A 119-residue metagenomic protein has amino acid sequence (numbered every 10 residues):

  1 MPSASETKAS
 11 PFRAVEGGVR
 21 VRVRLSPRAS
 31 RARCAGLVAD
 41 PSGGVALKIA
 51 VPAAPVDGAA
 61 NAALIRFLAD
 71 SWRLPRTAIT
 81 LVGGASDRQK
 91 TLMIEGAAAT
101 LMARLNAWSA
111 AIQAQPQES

Functional and structural regions predicted by a protein language model:
M1-I65, T80-S86, K90-S119: Contiguous, often N-terminal, cationic amphipathic patches that form binding interfaces
R76-A78: Short acidic capping loops at alpha-helix termini that bridge into adjacent secondary structure
